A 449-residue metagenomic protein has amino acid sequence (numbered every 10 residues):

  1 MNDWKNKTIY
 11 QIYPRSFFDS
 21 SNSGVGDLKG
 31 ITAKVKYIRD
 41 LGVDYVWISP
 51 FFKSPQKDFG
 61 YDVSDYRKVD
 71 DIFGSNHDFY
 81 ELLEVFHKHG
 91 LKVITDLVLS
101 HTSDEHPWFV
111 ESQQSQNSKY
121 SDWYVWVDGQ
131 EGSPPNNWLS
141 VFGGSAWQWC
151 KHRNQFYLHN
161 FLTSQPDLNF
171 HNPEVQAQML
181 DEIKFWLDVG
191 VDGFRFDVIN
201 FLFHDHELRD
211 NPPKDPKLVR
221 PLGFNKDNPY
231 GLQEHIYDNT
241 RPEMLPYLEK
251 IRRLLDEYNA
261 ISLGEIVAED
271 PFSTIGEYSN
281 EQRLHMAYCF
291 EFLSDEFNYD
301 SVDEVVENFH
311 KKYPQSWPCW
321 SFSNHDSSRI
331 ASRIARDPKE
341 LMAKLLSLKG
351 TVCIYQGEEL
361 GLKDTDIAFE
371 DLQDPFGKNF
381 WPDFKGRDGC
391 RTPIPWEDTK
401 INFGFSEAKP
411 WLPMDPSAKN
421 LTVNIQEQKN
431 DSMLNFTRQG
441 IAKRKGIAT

Functional and structural regions predicted by a protein language model:
N2-K184, D188, F201-E269, I394: Acidic/aromatic-lined carbohydrate-recognition and catalytic surfaces of CAZymes acting on diverse glycans
N2-K5, E207-Y237, P246-E249, E277-S279 (+5 more regions): Loop/helix patches that line or flank the sugar-binding groove of alpha-linked glycan CAZymes
T8-Q11, V46-I48, V93-T95, F194 (+4 more regions): Hydrophobic faces of well-ordered beta-strands that scaffold small-molecule active sites in alpha/beta enzyme cores
S54-P55, H101-S103, S145-A146, R195 (+7 more regions): Flexible loop/turn segments at secondary-structure boundaries
S103-Q113, D256, I261-F297, G361-D374: Substrate-binding cleft/loops of secretory-pathway carbohydrate-active enzymes
I183, L187-L202, W320-S327: Active-site groove signature of glycoside hydrolases
E265, F297-F309, A331-S332: Substrate-binding/catalytic cleft of secreted carbohydrate-active enzymes, primarily glycoside hydrolases
